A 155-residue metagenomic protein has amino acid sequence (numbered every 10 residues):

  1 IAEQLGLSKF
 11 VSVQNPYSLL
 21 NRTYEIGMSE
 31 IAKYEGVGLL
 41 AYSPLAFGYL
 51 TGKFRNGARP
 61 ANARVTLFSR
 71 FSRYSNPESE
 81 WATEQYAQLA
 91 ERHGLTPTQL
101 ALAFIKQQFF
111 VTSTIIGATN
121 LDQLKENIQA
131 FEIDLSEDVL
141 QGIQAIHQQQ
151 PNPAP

Functional and structural regions predicted by a protein language model:
I1-A145: Beta/alpha (TIM)-barrel catalytic core signal, keyed to glycine-rich beta->alpha loops juxtaposed to Asp/Glu that bind
P153: Substrate/cofactor-recognition hotspot
